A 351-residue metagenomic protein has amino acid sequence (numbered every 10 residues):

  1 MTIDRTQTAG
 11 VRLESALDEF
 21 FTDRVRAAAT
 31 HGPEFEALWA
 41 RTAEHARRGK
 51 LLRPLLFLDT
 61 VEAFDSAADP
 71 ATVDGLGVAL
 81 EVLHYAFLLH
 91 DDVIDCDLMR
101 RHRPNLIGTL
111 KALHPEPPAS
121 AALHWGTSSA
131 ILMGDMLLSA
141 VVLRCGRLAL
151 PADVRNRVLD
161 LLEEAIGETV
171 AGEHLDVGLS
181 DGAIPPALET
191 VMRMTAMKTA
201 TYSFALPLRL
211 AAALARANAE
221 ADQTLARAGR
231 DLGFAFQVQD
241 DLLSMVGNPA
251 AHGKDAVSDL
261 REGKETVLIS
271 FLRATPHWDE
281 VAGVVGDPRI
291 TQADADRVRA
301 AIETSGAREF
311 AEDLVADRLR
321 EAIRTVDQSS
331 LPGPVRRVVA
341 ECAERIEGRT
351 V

Functional and structural regions predicted by a protein language model:
M1-Y85, L89-L123, L162, E173-L188 (+4 more regions): Conserved N-terminal diphosphate/IPP-binding helix and adjacent helical/loop segment of trans-prenyltransferase domains
Q7, N156, D160, A226 (+2 more regions): Short, charged, amphipathic alpha-helical segments
A27-G32, E44-R53, I131-S139, R147-P249: All-alpha helical catalytic cores of prenyl diphosphate-utilizing isoprenoid enzymes
P33, Q239-H252, D279-V285, R337: A glycine-biased, small/acidic residue-tolerant capping/turn segment at secondary-structure junctions
L56, V141, G172, I269 (+1 more regions): Residue-level signal for inorganic ion chemistry
L58-E62, S139-R147, R209-A213, S270-A274: Short glycine/serine- and small hydrophobic-enriched flexible loop segments
R101-G134, I184-T201, Q223, P249-T275 (+1 more regions): Divalent-cation-assisted or electrostatically stabilized phosphate/pyrophosphate-binding catalytic cores
D296-V351: Short hairpin/turn module used for nucleic-acid contact or packing/dimerization
